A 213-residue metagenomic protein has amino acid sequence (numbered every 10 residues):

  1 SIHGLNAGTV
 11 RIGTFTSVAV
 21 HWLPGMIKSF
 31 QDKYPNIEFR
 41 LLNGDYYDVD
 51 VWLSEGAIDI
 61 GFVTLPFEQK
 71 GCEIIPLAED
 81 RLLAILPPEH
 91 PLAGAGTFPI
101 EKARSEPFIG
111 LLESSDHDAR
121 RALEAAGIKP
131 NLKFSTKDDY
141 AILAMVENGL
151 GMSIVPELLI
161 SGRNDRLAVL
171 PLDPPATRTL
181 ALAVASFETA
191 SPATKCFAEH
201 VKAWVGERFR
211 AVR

Functional and structural regions predicted by a protein language model:
H3-G4, Q69-F108, P192: Flexible hinge/capping segments at coil-to-helix
A7-K70, K129, T136: Central regulatory/effector-binding core of bacterial HTH transcription factors
T9-G13, G61, I85, I109 (+2 more regions): Short, well-ordered beta-strand segments
I12, L53-S54, A103, A144-L150 (+1 more regions): Hydrophobic residues within well-ordered alpha-helices
V18, W22, L170-V212: A late-sequence structural motif
G25-S29, Y46-L82, L86, G94 (+2 more regions): Short beta-strand-centered segments that line the small-molecule binding cleft or hinge of alpha/beta clamshell
I27-K33, I100-K102, D116-N131: Ligand-binding cleft/hinge of the Venus flytrap
A93, E106-A126, A190-A198, V205-R213: Secondary-structure junction motif
